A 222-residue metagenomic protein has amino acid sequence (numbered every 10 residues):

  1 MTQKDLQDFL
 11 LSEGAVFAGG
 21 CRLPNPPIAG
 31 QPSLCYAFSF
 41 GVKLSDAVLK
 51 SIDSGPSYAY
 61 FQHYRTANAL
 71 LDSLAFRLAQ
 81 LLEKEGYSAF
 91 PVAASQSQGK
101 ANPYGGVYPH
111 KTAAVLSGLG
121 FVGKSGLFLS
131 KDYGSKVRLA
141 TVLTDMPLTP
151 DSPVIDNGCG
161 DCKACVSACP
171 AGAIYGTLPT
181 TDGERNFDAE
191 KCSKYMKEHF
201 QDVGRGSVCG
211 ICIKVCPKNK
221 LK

Functional and structural regions predicted by a protein language model:
M1-N68, S73: Non-catalytic, usually N-terminal nucleic-acid engagement modules in DNA/RNA processing proteins
P26, A67, L71-K222: Catalytic cores of enzyme domains
